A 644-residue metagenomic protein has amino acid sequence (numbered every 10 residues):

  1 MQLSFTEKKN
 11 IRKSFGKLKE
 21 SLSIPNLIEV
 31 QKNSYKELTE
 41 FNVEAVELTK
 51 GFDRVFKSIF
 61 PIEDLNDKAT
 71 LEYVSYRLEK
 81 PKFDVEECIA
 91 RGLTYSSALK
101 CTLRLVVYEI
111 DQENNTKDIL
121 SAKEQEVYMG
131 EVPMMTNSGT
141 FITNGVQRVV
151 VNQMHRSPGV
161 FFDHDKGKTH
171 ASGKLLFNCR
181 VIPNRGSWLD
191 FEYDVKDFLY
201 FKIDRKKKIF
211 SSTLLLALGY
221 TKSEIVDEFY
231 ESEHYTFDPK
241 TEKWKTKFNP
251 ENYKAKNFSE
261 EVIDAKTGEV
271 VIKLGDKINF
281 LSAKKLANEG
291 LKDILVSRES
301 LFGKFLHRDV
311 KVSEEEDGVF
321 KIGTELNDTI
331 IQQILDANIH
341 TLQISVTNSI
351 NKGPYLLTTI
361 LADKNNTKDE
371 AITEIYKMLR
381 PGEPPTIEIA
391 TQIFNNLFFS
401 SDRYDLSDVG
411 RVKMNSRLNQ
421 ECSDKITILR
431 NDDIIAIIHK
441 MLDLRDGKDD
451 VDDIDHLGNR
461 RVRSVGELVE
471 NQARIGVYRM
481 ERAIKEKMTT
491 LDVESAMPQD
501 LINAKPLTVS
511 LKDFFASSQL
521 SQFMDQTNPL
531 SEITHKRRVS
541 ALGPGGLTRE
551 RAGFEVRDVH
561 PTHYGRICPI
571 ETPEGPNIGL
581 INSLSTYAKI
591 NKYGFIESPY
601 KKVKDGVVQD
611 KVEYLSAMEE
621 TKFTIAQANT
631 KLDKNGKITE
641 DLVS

Functional and structural regions predicted by a protein language model:
M1-S540, S585-S644: N-terminal non-catalytic structural scaffold regions of very large proteins
A122-K123, R538-P569: Flexible, glycine/threonine-enriched loop-and-boundary segments that flank and lead into catalytic domains of large
V262, P569-I570: Hydrophobic beta-strand positions
E571, N582-S585: Active-site proximal loops enriched in glycine and acidic residues that flank catalytic Cys/His/Asp and coordinate
